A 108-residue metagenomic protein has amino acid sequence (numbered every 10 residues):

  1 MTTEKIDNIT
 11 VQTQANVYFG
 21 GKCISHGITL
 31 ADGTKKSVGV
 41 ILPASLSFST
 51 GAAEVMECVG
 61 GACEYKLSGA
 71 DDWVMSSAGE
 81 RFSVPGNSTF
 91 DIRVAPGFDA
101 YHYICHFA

Functional and structural regions predicted by a protein language model:
M1-T34: A short, N-terminal "cap"/entry segment at the start of jelly-roll beta-barrel domains of the cupin/DSBH fold
G27, V55, R81, D91: Short, surface-exposed charged micro-motifs
T29-A31, K66-S68, R93, H106: A generic structural motif
T29-G51, R81-G86: Conserved short histidine dyad/triad with adjacent acidic residue
V38-V40, L46-G51, L67, W73-M75 (+1 more regions): Short histidine-centered beta-strand/loop micro-motifs that create catalytic or ligand/metal-coordination sites
T50-Y65: Short, conserved beta-strand element in jelly-roll/cupin
A70-F90: Short acidic-glycine-tyrosine-enriched beta hairpin
P85-A108: Ligand-binding loop in jelly-roll beta-barrel domains
